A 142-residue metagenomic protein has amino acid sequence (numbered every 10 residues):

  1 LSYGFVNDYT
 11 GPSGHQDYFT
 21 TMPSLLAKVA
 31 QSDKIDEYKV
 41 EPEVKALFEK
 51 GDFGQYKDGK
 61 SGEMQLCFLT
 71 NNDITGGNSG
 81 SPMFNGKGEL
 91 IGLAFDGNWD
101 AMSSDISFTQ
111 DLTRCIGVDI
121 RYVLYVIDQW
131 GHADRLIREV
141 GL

Functional and structural regions predicted by a protein language model:
L1-G77, F84-L142: Serine endopeptidase catalytic core focused on the charge-relay Asp
